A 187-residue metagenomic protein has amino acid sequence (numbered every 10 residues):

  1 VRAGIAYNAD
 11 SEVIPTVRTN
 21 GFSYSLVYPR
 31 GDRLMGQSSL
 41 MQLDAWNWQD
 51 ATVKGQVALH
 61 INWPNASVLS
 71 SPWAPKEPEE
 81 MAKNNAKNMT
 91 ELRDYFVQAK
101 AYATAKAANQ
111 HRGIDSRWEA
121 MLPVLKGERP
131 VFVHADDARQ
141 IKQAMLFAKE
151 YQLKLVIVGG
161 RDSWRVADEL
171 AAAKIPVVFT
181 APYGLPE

Functional and structural regions predicted by a protein language model:
V1-G4, S70, A74, L125 (+1 more regions): Active-site gating loops and adjacent loop-to-helix segments of metal-dependent hydrolytic enzymes
V1-P15: Aromatic/His-enriched, Gly/Pro-containing loop or helix-boundary segments that lie immediately adjacent to catalytic
A6, R30-R33, Y183: Acidic, glycine-rich active-site loops and adjacent beta-strand->loop/helix elements that engage anionic groups
V13-V156: Polyanionic/metal-chelating signatures
D136, L170-A173, Y183: Large, well-folded core regions of big proteins
Q143, D162-A173: Active-site-adjacent beta->alpha loops and helix N-cap segments on the catalytic face of soluble alpha/beta enzymes
A148-K154, A171-V178: Glycine-enriched alpha-helix->loop->beta-strand junction motifs that scaffold or abut catalytic
G160-D162, T180-P186: Short, acidic/turn-prone active-site loops that include or flank metal/cofactor- and phosphate-binding residues
